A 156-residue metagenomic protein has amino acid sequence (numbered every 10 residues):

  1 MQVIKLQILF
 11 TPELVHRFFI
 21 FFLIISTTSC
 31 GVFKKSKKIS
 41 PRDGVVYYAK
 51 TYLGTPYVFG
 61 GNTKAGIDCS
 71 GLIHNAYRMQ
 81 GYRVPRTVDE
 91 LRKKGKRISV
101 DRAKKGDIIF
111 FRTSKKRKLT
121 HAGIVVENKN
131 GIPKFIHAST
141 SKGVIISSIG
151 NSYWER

Functional and structural regions predicted by a protein language model:
M1-T28: Sec-dependent bacterial lipoprotein signal peptides
G31-K37, P41, Y82, K96-I98 (+1 more regions): Aromatic- and glycine-rich peptidoglycan recognition patches
K34-F59: Post-signal peptide N-terminal segment of mature Sec-exported envelope proteins
R42-V46, K50, S70-H74, A103 (+1 more regions): Extracytoplasmic/secreted envelope proteins and their assembly/folding machinery, especially bacterial periplasmic
P56-K105: Catalytic cysteine-centered active-site loop
S114-K116, N128: Short polar/acidic secondary-structure junctions
K116-A122: Short, Lys/Arg- and Gly-enriched loop/turn segments at beta-strand edges
